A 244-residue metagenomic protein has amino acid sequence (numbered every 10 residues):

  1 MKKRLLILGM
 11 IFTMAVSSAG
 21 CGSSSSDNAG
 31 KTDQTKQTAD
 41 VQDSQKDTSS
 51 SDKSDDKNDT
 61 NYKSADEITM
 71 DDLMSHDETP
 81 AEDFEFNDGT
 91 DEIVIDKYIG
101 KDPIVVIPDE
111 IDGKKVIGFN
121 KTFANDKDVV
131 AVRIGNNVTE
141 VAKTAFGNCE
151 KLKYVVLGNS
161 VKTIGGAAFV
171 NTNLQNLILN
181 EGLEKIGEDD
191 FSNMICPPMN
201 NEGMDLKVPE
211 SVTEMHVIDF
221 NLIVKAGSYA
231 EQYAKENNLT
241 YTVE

Functional and structural regions predicted by a protein language model:
M1-L8: Bacterial N-terminal signal peptides that target proteins for export
I7, S17-S54: Bacterial lipoprotein signal-peptidase II cleavage site
M10-F12: A composition-driven surface/loop motif
S17, D40, K46, Q232-E244: C-terminal capping region of solenoid repeat domains
A39-G89: N-terminal low-complexity, Pro/Thr/Ser-rich intrinsically disordered segments that act as propeptides or flexible
D83-E92, G100-I117, K127-E140, C149-T163 (+4 more regions): Structural signature of tandem-repeat unit edges
T122, A142-A145, G165-A168, E188-D190: Consensus positions within tandem repeat domains that build extended binding/scaffold surfaces
